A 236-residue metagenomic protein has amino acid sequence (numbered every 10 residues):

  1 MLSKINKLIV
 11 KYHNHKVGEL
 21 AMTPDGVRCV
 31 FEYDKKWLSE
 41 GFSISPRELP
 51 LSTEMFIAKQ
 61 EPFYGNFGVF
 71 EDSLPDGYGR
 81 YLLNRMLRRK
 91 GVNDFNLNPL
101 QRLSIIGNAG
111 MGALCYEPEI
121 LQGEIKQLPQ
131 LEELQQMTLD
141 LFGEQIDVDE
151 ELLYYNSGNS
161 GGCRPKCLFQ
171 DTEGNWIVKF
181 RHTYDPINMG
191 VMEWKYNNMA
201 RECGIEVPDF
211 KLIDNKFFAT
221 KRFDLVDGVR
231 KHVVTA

Functional and structural regions predicted by a protein language model:
M1-A236: Phosphate/dinucleotide-binding and metal-coordinating scaffold of catalytic cores in nucleotide-dependent enzymes
